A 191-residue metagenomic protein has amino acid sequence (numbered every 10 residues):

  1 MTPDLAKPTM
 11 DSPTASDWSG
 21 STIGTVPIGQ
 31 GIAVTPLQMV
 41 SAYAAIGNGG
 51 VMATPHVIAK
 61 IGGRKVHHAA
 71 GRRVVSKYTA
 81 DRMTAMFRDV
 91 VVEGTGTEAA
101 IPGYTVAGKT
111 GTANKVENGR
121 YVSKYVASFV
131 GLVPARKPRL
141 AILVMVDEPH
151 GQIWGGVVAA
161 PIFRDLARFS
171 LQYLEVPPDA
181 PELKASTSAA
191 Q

Functional and structural regions predicted by a protein language model:
M1-E148, A159, L183-Q191: Beta-lactam-recognizing serine transpeptidase/beta-lactamase-like catalytic domain environment
M39, G155-R168: Short, charged, low-complexity patches
G47, V91, R164-L171, E175: Short amphipathic alpha-helical signal-transduction/dimerization elements
H150-Q152, Q172-Y173: Short beta-strands and strand-coil junctions in structured, solvent-facing domains, enriched
L174-E182: Short alpha-helical interdomain "coupling" segment at the junction between an upstream regulatory sensor module
